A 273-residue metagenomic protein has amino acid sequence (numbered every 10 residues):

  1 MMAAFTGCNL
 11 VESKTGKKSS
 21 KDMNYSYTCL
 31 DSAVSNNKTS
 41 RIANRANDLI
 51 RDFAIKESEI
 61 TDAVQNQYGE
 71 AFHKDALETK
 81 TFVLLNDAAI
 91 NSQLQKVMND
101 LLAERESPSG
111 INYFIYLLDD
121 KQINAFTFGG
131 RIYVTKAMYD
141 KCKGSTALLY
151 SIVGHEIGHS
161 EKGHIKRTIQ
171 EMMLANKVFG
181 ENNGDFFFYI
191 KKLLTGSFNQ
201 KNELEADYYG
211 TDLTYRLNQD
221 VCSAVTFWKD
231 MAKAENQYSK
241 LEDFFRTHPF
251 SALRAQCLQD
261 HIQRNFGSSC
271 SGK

Functional and structural regions predicted by a protein language model:
M1-T6: Sec-dependent bacterial lipoprotein signal peptides
C8-K273: A Zn2+-metalloprotease active-site environment signal
